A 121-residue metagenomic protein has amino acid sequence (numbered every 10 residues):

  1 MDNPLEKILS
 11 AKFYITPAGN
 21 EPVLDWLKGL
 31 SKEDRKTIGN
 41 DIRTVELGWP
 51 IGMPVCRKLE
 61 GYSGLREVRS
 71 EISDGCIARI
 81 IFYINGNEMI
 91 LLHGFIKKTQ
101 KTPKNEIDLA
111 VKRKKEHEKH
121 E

Functional and structural regions predicted by a protein language model:
M1-C76, G86-M89, K98-E121: Basic, Lys/Arg-enriched alpha-helical interface segments
R79-Y83: Short, surface-exposed beta-strand/loop micro-motifs that present aromatic residues
L92-H93: Conserved catalytic cores of phosphodiester-cleaving nucleases, focusing on short active-site segments
